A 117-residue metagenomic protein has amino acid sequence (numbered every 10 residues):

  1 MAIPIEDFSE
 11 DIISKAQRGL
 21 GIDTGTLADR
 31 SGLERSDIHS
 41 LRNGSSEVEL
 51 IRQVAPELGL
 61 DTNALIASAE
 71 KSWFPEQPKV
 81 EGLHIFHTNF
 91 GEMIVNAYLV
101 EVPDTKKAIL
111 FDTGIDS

Functional and structural regions predicted by a protein language model:
M1-L20: A short, Lys/Arg-rich alpha-helix, primarily the initiator
D23-R30, V54: Short alpha-helical "recognition helix" segments of helix-turn-helix
T26, D37, A64: Residues in the helix-turn-helix
G32-S46: Recognition helix of helix-turn-helix/homeodomain-like DNA-binding domains that insert into the DNA major groove
E49-A64: DNA major-groove recognition helix of helix-turn-helix/homeodomain DNA-binding modules
L60-F74: Short C-terminal boundary/hinge segments that cap the last helix of small helical domains
P75-S117: Conserved beta-strand hairpin/beta-sheet module of binuclear metal-dependent hydrolase folds, prominently
